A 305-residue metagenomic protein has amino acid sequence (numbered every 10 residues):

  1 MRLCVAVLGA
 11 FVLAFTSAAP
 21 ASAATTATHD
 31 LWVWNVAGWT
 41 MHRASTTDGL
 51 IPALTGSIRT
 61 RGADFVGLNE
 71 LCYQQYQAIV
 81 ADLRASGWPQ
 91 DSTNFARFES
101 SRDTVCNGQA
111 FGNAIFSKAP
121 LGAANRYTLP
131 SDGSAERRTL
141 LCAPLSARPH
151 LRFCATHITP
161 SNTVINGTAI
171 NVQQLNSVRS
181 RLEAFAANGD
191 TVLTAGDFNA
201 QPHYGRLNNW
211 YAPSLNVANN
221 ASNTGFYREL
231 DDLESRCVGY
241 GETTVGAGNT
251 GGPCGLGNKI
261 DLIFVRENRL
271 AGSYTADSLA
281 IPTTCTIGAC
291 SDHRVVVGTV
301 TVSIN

Functional and structural regions predicted by a protein language model:
R2-V7, F15-A85, R102-V105, Q109-A110 (+1 more regions): N-terminal, active-site-proximal structural segment of metallo-dependent hydrolase catalytic domains
T25-A27, R59-T60, R84-Q90, C106-Q109 (+5 more regions): Extracellular/periplasmic catalytic domains that process cell-envelope and extracellular macromolecules
H29-V36, L54-V80, F116, A143 (+4 more regions): Active-site beta-strand/loop signature of hydrolases that rely on acidic residues for catalysis
W39-H42, R126-D132, H157-N171: Surface-exposed cleft-lining segments at the edges of enzyme active sites
T40-H42, Q74-Q77, T104-C106, G112 (+4 more regions): Short catalytic/ligand-binding loop motif for oxyanion handling, primarily in non-cytosolic enzymes, centered on
P52-L54, Y127-S131, E136-L141, G241-G251 (+1 more regions): Alpha-helical scaffolding within the catalytic cores of extracellular/periplasmic polymer-degrading hydrolases
F65, E70-I158: Structured beta-strand-rich core segments of catalytic domains in phosphoester-bond hydrolases
A184-L193, A200-N305: Metal-dependent phosphoester-hydrolase catalytic domains
